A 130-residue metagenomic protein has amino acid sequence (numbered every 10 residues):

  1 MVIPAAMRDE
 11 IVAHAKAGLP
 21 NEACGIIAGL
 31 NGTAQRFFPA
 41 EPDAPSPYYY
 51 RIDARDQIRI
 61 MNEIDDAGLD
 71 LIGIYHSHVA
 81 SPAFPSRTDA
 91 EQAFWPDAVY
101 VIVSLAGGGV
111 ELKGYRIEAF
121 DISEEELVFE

Functional and structural regions predicted by a protein language model:
M1-L71, V79-E130: Conserved beta-strand-loop surface patch within small alpha/beta domains used for substrate/adaptor or ligand engagement
